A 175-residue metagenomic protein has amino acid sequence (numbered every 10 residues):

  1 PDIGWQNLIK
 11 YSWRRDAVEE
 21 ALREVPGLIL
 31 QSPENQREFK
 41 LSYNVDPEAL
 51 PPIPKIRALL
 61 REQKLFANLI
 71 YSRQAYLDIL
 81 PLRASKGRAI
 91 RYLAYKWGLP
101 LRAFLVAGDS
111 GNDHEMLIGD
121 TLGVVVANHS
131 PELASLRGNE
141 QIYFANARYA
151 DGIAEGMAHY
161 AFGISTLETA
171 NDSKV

Functional and structural regions predicted by a protein language model:
P1-Q6, R37-F39: Acidic/polar active-site rim loop that often engages polyanionic ligands
D2, A49-I53, V126-L133: Short, structured coil/loop segments at alpha-helix boundaries
K10: Noncatalytic nucleic-acid binding interfaces
R15-A107, G111-G119: Conserved acidic, metal-coordinating active-site core of Asp-based, Mg2+-dependent phosphoryl-transfer enzymes
L80, G87-V175: Mg2+-dependent phosphoryl-transfer enzymes with acidic/Ser/Thr/Gly-rich catalytic loops
